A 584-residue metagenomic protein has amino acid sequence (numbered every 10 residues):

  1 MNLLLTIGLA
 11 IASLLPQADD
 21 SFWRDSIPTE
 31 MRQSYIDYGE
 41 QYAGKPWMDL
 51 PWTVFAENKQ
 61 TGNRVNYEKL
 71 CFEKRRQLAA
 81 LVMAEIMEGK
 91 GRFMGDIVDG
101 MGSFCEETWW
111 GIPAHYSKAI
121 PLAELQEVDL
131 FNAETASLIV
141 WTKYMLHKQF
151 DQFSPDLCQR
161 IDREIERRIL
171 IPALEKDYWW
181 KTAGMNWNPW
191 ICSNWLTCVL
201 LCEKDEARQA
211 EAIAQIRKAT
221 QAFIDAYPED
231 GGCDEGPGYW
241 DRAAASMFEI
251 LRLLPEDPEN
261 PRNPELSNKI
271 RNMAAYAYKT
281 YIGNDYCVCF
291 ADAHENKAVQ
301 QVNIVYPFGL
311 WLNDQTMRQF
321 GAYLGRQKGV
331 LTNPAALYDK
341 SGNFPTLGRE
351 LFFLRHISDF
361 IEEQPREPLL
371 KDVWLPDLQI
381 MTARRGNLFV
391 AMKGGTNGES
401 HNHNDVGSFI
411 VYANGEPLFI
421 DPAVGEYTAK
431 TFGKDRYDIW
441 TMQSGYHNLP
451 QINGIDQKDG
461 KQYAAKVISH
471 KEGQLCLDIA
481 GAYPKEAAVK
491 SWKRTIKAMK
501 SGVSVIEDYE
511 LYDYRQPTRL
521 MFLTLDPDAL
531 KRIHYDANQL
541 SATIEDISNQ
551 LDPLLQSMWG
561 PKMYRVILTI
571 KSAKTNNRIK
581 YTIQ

Functional and structural regions predicted by a protein language model:
M1-I7: Sec-dependent signal peptide recognition, specifically the positively charged N-region followed immediately by
G8-K59: Low-complexity, Ser/Thr/Pro/Gly-enriched N-terminal "stalk/linker" regions
G39-L50, I97-H115, D156-Y178, E211-G231 (+1 more regions): Long, well-ordered core segments of solenoidal/helical folds
G62-K74, Y116-A133, L174-P189, P228-A244 (+5 more regions): Solvent-exposed loop and edge beta-strand segments that line ligand/cofactor-binding and catalytic clefts
R76-G91, E134-F153, I191-E206, A245-N260 (+4 more regions): Well-ordered alpha-helical scaffold segments within catalytic/enzyme domains
A119-G238, E249, S358-P365: Active-site lining segments of carbohydrate-active enzymes
A245-F419, K471: Carbohydrate-active enzyme catalytic cores, enriched for enzymes that act on polyanionic acidic polysaccharides
A293, K328-N343, Y427-Q584: CBM-like, beta-strand-rich accessory domains located in the C-terminal region of large, secreted polysaccharide-active
